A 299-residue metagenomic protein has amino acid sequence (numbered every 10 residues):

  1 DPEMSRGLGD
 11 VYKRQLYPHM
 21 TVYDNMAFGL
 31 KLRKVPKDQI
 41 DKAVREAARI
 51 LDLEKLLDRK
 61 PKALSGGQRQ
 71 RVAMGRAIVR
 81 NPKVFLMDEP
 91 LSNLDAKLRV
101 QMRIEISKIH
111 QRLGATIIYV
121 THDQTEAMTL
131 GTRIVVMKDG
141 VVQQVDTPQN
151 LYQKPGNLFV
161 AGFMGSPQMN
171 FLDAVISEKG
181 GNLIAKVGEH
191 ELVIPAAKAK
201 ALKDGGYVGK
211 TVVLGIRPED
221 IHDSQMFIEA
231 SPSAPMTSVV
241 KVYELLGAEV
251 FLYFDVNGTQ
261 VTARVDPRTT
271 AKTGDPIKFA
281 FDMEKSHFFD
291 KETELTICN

Functional and structural regions predicted by a protein language model:
D1-Y12: Single conserved hydrophobic/aromatic residue that forms the stacking wall/gate of nucleotide- or nucleobase-binding
D10-V11, L16, V120, S286: Hydrophobic beta-strand positions within the nucleotide-binding domains of ABC ATPases
L16-F163: ABC ATPase nucleotide-binding domains
K154-I176, G215, D282: C-terminal boundary and immediately downstream tail of ABC-type ATPase nucleotide-binding domains
M169-E178, A234-K241: Structural detector for short beta-strands of small beta-barrel domains
K179-N182, Y243-E249: Short, conserved beta-turn/loop elements at beta-strand boundaries and strand-helix junctions
I184-V239, Q260, T269-N299: Glycine/charge-rich catalytic "coupling/switch" loops of P-loop NTPases
